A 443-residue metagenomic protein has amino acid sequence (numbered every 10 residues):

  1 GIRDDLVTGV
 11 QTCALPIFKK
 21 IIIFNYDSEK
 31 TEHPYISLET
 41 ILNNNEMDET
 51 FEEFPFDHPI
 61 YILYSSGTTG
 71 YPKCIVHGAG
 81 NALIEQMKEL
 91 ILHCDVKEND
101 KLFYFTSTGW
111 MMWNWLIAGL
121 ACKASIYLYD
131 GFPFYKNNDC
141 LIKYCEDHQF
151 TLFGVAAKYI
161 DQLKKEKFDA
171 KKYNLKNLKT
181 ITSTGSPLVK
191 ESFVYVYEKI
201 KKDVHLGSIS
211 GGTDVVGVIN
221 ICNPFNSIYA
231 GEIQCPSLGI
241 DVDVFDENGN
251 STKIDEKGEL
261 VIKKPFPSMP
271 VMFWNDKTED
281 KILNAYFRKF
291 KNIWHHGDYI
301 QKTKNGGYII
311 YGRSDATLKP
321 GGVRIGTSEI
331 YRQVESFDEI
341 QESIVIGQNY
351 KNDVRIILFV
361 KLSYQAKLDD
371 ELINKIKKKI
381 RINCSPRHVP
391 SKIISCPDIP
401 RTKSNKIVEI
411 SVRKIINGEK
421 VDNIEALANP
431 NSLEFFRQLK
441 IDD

Functional and structural regions predicted by a protein language model:
G1-C13: Single conserved hydrophobic/aromatic residue that forms the stacking wall/gate of nucleotide- or nucleobase-binding
Q11, E146, F153, F266-P267 (+6 more regions): AMP-binding/adenylate-forming catalytic core of the ANL superfamily
I22-I23, H33-I36, T40-Y64, Y71 (+2 more regions): Conserved pre-ATP/AMP-binding loop-to-beta segment of ANL
P72-C74, E85-E89, N114-W115, I142 (+8 more regions): Adenylate-forming
L83-K101, M111-T151, E166-F168: Conserved AMP-binding/adenylation subdomain of ANL enzymes
A124, F150-G154, K164-I228: Gly/Ser/Thr-rich phosphate-binding loop
P236-S237, N250-F287, I325, K420: Conserved ATP/PPi-binding loop(s) of AMP-dependent carboxylate-activating enzymes
G249, C396-V421: Flexible lysine-rich "adenylation lid" loop at the C-terminal edge of ANL adenylation domains
